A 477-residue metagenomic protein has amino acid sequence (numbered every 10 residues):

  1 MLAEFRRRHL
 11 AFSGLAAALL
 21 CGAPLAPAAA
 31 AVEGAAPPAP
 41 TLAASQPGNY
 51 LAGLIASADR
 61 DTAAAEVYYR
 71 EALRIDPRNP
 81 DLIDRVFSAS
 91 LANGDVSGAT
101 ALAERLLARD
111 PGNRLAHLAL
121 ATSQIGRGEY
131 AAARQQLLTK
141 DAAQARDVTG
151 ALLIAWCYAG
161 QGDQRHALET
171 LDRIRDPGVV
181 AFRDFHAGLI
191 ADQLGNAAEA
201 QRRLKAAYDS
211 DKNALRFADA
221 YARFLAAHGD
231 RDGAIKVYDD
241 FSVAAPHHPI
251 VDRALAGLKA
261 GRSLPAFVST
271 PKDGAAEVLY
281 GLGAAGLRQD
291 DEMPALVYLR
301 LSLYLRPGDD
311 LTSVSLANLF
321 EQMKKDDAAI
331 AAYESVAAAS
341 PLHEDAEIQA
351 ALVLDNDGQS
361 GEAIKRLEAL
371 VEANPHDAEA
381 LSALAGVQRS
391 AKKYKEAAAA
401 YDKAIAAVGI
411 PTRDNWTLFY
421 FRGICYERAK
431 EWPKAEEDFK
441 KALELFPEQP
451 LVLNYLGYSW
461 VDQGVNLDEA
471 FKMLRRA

Functional and structural regions predicted by a protein language model:
E33-G48, R173-V179, R262-V278, G409-W416: TPR-adjacent "capping" and linker segments in tetratricopeptide-repeat scaffold/adaptor proteins
A43, P77, P111, A145 (+11 more regions): Short coil turns that delineate tetratricopeptide repeat
A44-E71, I75, G274-L301, L305: Alpha-helical segment of the N-proximal tetratricopeptide repeat
L54, S88, T122, W156 (+9 more regions): Residue-level recognition of tetratricopeptide repeat
S57, L91, I125, A159 (+8 more regions): Position-specific recognition of the canonical hydrophobic site in helix A of tetratricopeptide repeat
R85-V86, A119, L153, H186 (+8 more regions): Canonical tetratricopeptide repeat
